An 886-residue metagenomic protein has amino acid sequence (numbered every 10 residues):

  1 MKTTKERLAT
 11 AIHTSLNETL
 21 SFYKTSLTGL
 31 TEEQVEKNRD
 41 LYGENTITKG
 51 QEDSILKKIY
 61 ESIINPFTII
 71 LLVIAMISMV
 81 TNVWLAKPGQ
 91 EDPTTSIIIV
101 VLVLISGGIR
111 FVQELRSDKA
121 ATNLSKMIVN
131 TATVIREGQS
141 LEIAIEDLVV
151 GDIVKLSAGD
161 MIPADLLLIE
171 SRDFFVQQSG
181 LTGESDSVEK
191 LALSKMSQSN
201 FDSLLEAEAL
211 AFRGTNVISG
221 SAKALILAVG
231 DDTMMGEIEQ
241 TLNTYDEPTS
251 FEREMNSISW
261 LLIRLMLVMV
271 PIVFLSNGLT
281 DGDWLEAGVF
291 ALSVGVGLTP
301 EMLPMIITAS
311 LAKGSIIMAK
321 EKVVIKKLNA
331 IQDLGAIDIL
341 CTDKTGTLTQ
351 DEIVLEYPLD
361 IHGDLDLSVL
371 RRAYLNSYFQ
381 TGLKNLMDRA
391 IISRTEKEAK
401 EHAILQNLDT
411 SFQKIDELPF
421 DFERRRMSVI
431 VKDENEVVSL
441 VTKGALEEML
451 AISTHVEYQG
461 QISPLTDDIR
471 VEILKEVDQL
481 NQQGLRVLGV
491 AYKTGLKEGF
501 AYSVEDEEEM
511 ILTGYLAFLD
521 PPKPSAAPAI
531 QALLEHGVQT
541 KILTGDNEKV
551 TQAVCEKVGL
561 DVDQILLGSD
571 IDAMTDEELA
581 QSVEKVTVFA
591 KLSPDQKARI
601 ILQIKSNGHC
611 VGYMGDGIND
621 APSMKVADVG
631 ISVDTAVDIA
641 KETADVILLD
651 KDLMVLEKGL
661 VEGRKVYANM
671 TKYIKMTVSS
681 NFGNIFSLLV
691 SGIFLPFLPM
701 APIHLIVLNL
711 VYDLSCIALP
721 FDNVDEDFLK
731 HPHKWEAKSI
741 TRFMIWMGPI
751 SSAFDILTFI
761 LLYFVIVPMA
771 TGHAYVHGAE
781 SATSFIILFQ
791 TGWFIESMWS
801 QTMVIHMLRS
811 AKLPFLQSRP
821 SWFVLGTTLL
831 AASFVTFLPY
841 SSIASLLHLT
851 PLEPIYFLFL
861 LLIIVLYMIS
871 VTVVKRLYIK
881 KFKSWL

Functional and structural regions predicted by a protein language model:
M1-S140, E146-V149, V154-I162, L167-E247 (+3 more regions): Non-lumenal N-terminal regulatory segments of integral membrane proteins
E44-M76, D118, S140-L141, F201-L210 (+8 more regions): Soluble-to-membrane junctions at the N-terminal ends of transmembrane alpha-helices in multi-pass ion-transporting
I64-W84, V100-R110, V129-N130, W260-G278 (+8 more regions): Alpha-helical transmembrane segments of multi-pass membrane proteins, especially the membrane-embedded transport
V73-I98, L261-T299, A312-K322, A501 (+4 more regions): Helix-interface capping motifs at the ends of transmembrane segments in multi-pass membrane proteins
T95-V129, R136, D246-I339, L516 (+3 more regions): Hydrophobic alpha-helical transmembrane segments
L210-I218, D333-I511, F518, Q531 (+6 more regions): Cytosolic catalytic regions of ATP/NTP-dependent phosphoryl-transfer enzymes
V273, N277, P304, L311-K313 (+3 more regions): Membrane-embedded transport module
A527-A529, E535, N547-V558, D595-Q603 (+2 more regions): Acidic, divalent-metal-coordinating active-site segment for phosphoryl/phosphodiester hydrolysis, typified by short
